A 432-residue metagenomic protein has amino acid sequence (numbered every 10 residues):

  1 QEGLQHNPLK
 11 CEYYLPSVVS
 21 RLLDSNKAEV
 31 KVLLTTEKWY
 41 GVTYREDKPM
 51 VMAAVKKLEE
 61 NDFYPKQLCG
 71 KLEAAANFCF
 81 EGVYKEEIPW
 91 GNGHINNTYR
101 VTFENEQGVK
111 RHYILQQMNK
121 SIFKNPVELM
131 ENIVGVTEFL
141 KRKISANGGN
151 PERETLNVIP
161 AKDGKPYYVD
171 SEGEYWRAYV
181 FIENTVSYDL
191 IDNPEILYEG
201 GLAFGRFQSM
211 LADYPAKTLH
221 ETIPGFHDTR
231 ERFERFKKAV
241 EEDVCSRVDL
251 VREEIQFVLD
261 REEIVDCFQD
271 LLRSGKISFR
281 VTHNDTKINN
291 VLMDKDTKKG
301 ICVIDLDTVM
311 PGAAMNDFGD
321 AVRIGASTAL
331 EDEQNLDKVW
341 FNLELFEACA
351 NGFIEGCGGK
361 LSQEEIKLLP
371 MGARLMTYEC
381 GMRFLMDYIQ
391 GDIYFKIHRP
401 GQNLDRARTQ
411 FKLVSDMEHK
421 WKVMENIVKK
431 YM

Functional and structural regions predicted by a protein language model:
Q1-G70: Conserved alpha/beta core of the MobA/IspD/sugar-nucleotide pyrophosphorylase nucleotidyltransferase superfamily
H6-N7, L306-V309, L336-F341, K360: Short, contiguous acidic/charged loop-to-helix segments that flank catalytic cores in large enzymes
G70-I88: Juxta-kinase regulatory segment immediately upstream of eukaryotic protein kinase catalytic domains
E86-E104, K110-K238, G312-A314, G325 (+4 more regions): Conserved ATP-binding subdomain of kinase catalytic cores across diverse folds
I88-N92, Q116-Q117, K124-V127, I182-G200 (+6 more regions): ATP-dependent phospho-/nucleotidyl transfer catalytic cores
N289-L330: Catalytic activation segment of kinase domains across protein kinase-like and atypical kinase folds
M315-G359, L375-Y394: Active-site activation/catalytic loop segments of kinase-like enzymes and analogous catalytic loops in related
L361-A373: All-alpha amphipathic helical-bundle segments outside canonical DNA-binding/catalytic cores that form hydrophobic
